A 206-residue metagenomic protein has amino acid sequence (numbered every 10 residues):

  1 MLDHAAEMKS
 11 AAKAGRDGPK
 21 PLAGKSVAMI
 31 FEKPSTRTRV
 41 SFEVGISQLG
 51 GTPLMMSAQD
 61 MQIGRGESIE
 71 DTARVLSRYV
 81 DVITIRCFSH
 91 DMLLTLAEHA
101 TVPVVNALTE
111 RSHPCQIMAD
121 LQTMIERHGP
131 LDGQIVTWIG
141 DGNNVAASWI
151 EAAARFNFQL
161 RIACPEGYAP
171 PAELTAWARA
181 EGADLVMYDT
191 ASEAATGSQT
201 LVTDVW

Functional and structural regions predicted by a protein language model:
M1-V40, V44, S112: Positively charged, low-complexity intrinsically disordered leader regions
P19, A73-R74, D81-A152: Anion-binding alpha/beta catalytic cores of soluble intermediary-metabolism enzymes, centered on
S26-Y79: Active-site cofactor/substrate anionic-group-binding motifs, chiefly glycine- and Lys/Arg-rich phosphate-binding loops
E32-V44, R127-D204: Glycine-rich phosphate/diphosphate-binding loop of Rossmann-like nucleotide-binding domains
L49, H99-A100, F156, E181: Short, structured coil segments at secondary-structure junctions
Q59-D60, L108-S112, P165-Y168: Short, acidic/turn-prone active-site loops that include or flank metal/cofactor- and phosphate-binding residues
S77, A97, A194-T196: A short, aliphatic-rich alpha-helical micro-motif
